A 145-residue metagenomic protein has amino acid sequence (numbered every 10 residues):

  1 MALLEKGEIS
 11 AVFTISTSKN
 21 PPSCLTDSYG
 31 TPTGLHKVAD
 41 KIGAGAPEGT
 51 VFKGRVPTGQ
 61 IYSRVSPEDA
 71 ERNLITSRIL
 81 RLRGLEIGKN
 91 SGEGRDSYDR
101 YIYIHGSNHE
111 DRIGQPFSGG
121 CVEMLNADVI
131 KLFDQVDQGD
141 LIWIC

Functional and structural regions predicted by a protein language model:
A2-L3, S23-L25, A46-G49: Short, solvent-exposed loop/turn elements at domain surfaces
L4-E8: Short acidic-glycine loop/turn motifs at beta-strand connectors
V12-T14, L35, Y101, L141: Well-ordered beta-strand positions in beta-sheet-rich domains
T14-S28, Q60-S66, N126-A127: N-terminal post-signal-peptidase region of extra-cytosolic proteins
P32-T33, Q138: Short, flexible surface segments
A46-C145: Exported/periplasmic cell-wall-interacting domains
